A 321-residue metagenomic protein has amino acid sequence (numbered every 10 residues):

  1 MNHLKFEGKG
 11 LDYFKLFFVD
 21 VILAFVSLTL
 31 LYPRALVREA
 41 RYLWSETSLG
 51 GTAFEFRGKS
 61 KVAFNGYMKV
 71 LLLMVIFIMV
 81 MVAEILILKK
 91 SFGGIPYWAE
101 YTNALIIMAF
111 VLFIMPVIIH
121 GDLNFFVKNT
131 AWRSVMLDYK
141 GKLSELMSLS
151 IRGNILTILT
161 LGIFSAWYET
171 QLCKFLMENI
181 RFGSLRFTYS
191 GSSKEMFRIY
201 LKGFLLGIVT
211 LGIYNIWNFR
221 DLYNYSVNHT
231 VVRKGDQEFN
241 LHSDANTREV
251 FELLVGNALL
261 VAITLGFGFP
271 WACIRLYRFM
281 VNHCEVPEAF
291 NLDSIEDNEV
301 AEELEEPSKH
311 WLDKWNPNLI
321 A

Functional and structural regions predicted by a protein language model:
M1-F18, R34-K69, G121-G153, Y168-L201 (+2 more regions): Membrane-interface extramembranous regions at the lipid-water interface
N2-S27, L31, I85-G94: Membrane-anchoring/interfacial helices and their immediately flanking loops in integral membrane proteins
F18-R38, S150-T170, F204-D221, A258-R275: Hydrophobic, aromatic-rich membrane-embedded alpha-helical segments
D20-L23, Y32, G66-V82, I106-I118 (+1 more regions): Hydrophobic alpha-helical transmembrane segments of multi-pass integral membrane proteins
V26, L30, G51, I76 (+8 more regions): Residue-level signal for secondary-structure boundary elements
F77-I114, F219, Y223, V227-N228 (+4 more regions): Membrane-helix interface segments in multi-pass membrane proteins
G93-A104, L112, P116, H120 (+4 more regions): Short, amphipathic alpha-helical segments
T264, A301-A321: Long, low-complexity, intrinsically disordered cytosolic termini of multi-pass membrane proteins
